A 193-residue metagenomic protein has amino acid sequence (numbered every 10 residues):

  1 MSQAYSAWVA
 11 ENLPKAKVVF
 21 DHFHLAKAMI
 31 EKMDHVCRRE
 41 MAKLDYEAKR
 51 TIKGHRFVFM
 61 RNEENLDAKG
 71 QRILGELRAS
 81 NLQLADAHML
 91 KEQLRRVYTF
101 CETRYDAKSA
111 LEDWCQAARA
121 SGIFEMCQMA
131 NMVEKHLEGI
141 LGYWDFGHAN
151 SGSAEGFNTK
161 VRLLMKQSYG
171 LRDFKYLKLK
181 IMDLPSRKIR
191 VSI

Functional and structural regions predicted by a protein language model:
S2-K15, F23-K27, Y46-I193: Acidic/histidine-rich catalytic cores and adjacent linkers of DNA breakage/strand-transfer/modification proteins
E11-K17, M33-R38: Short secondary-structure boundary/capping segments
F20: Short loop/edge segments at beta-strand edges and connector loops that shape dinucleotide/nucleotide cofactor-binding
L25-Y46: Short alpha-helix plus adjacent loop in nuclease-associated cores
